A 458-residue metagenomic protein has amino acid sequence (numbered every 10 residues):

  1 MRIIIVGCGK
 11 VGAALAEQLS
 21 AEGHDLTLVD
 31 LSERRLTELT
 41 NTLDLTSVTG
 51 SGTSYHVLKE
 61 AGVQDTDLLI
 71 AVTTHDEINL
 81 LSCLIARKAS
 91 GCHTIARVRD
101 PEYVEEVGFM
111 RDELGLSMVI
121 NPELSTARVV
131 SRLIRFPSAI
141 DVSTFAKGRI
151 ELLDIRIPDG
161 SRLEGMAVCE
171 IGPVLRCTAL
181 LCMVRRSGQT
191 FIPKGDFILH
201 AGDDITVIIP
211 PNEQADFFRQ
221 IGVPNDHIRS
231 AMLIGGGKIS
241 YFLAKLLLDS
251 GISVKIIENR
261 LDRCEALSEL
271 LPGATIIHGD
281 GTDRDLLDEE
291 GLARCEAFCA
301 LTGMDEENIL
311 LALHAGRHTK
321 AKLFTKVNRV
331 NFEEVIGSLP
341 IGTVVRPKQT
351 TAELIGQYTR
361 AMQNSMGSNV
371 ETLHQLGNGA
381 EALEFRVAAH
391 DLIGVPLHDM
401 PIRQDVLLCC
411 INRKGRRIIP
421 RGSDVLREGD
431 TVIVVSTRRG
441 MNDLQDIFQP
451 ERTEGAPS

Functional and structural regions predicted by a protein language model:
M1-S458: Cytosolic regulatory regions of ion transport systems
